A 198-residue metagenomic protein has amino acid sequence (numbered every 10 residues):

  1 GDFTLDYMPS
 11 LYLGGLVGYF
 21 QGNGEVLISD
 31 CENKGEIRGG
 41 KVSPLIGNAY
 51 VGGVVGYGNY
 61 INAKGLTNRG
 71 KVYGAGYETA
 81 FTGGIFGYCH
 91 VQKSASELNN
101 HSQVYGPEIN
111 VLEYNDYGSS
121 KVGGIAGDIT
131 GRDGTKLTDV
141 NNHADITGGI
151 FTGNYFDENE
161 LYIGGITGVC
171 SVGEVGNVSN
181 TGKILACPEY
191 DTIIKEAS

Functional and structural regions predicted by a protein language model:
G1-S198: Surface-exposed loop/turn motifs in large extracellular/passenger domains
